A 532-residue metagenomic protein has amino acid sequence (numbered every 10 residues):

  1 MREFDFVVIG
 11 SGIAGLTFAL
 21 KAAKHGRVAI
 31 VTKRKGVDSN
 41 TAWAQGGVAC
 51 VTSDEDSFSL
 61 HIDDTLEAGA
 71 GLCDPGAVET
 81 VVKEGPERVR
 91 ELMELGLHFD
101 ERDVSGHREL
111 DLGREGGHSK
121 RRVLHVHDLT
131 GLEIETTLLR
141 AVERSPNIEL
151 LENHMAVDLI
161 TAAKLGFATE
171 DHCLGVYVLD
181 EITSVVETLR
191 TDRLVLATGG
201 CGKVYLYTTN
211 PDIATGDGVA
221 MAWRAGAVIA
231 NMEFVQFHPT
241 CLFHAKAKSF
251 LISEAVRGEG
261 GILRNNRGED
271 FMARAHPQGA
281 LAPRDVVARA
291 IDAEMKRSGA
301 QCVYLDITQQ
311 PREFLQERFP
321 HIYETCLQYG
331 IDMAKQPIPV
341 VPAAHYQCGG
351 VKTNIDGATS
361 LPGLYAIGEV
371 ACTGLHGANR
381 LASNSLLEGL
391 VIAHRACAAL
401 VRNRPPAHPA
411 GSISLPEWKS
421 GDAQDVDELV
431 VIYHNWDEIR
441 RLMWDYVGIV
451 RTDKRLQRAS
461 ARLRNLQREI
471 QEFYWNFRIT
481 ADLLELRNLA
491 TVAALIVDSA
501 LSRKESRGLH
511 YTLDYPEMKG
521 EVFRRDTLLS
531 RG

Functional and structural regions predicted by a protein language model:
M1-D5, K21, K35-D38, A42-A44 (+8 more regions): Glycine- and aromatic-enriched mobile tails/lids
F6-I30: N-terminal Rossmann-like FAD-binding beta1-loop-alpha1 element of flavoenzymes
R34-L66, A70, Q236-P239, A247-F250: Conserved N-terminal glycine-rich FAD pyrophosphate-binding loop of Rossmann-like flavoproteins
C73-P86, R122-R140, L151, T208-G216 (+3 more regions): Short beta-strand to alpha-helix junction loop
M93-V185, R190, A197, C241-H244: Conserved redox-cofactor binding core of oxidoreductases
D158-T183, E187-T188, I331-L375: FAD-site-proximal beta/loop scaffold in flavoenzymes
R193-F250, N384-R395: Glycine-rich loop(s) and the adjacent beta-strand/alpha-helix scaffold that form part
M221, A227-I338, A399-P405: An anion/pyrophosphate-binding glycine-rich loop and adjacent beta-alpha core in soluble alpha-beta enzymes
